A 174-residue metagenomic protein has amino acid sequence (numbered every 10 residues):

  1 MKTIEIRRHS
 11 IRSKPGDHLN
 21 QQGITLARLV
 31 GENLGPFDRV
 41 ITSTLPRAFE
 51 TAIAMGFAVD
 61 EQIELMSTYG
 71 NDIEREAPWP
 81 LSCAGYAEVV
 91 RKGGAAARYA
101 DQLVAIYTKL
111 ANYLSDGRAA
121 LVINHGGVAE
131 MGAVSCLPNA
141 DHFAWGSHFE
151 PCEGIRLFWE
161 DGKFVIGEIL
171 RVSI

Functional and structural regions predicted by a protein language model:
M1-Q62, E88-A96, F149-G154, W159: Active-site-proximal alpha-helix that buttresses catalytic centers in soluble enzyme cores
K2-R8, I41, Y113-V128: Beta-strand elements within well-structured catalytic alpha/beta cores of enzymes that handle phosphate/sulfate esters
S10-S13, P46-R47, G126-A129, C136 (+2 more regions): Short, solvent-exposed loop/turn segments at secondary-structure junctions
S13-P15, A54-K109: Phosphate-handling substructures
T25-V30, I106-L110, H142-F143: A generic local structural motif
E32-P36, N112-G117: Flexible, charged surface loops at secondary-structure boundaries
A52-A54, A133-C136: Short amphipathic alpha-helical segments
L65-P78, D116-R118, V134-I174: Acidic, low-complexity terminal tails and accessory targeting/binding regions of phosphate-metabolizing enzymes
